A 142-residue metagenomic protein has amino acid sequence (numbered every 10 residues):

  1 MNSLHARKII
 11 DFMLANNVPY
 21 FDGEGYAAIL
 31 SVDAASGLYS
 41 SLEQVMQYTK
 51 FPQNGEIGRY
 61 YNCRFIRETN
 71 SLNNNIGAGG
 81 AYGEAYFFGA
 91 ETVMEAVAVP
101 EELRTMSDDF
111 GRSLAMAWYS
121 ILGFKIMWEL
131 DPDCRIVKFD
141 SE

Functional and structural regions predicted by a protein language model:
M1-A15, D33-E142: Sequence/fold signature of self-assembling virion shell proteins
L14-S31: Extended amphipathic alpha-helical segments with heptad-repeat/coiled-coil character used for oligomerization, fusion
